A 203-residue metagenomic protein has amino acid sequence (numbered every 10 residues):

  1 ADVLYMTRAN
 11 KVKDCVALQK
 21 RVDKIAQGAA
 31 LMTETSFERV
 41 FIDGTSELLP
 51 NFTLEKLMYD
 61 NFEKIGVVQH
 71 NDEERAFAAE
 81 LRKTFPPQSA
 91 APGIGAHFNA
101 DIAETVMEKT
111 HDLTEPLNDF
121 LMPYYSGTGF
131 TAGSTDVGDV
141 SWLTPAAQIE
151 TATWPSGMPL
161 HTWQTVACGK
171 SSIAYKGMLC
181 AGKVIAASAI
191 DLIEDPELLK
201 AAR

Functional and structural regions predicted by a protein language model:
A1-R203: Metal-dependent amide/peptide-bond hydrolase catalytic core, centered on the "pita-bread" metallohydrolase fold
